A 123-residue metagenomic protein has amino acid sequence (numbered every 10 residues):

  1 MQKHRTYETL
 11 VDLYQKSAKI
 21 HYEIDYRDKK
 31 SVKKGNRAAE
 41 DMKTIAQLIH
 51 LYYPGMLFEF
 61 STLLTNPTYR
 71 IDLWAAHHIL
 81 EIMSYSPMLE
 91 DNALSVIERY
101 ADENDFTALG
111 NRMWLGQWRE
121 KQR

Functional and structural regions predicted by a protein language model:
K3-E40: Short terminal alpha-helical segments
V11, Y53-L63, P87-E98, R123: Amphipathic alpha-helical scaffolding segments comprising HEAT/armadillo-like alpha-solenoid repeats
D12, H77-H78, M113, Q117: Residue-level signature of alpha-solenoid helical repeat scaffolds
Q15, A46, S61-L64, H77 (+1 more regions): Amphipathic alpha-helical repeat scaffolds
G35, A39-M42, D72-L73, A108: Residue-level detector of extended alpha-helical repeat arrays and alpha-solenoid scaffolds
L48-Y52, I82, W118-K121: Residue-level signature of the C-terminal ends
S61-E90: Mid-chain, well-packed structural core segment of small domains
P67-T68, E103-D105: Short inter-helical turns and helix N-cap capping residues of alpha-solenoid HEAT/ARM repeat scaffolds
